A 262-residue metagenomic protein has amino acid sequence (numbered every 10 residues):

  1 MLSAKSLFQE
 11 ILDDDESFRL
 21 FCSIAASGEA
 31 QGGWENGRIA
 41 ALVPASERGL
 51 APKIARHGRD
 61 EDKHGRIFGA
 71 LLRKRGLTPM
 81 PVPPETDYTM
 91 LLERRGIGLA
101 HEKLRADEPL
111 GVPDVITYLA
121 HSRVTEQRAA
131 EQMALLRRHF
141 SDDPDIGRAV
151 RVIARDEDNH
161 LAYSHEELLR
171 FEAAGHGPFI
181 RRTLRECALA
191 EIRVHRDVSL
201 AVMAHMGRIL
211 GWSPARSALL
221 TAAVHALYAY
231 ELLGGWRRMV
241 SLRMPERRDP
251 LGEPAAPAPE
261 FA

Functional and structural regions predicted by a protein language model:
M1-A262: Non-heme di-metal
